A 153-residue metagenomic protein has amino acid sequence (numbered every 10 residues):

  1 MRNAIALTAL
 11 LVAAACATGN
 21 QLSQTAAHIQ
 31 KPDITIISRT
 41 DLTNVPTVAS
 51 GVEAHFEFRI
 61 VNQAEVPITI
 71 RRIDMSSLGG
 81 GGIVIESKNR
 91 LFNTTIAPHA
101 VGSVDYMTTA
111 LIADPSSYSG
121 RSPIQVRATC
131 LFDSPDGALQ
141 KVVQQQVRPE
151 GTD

Functional and structural regions predicted by a protein language model:
M1-G19: Sec-dependent bacterial lipoprotein signal peptides
A15-D33: Bacterial Sec signal peptide processing site at the extreme N-terminus
D41, S50-E57, D105, I124-Q125: Short, solvent-exposed loop/turn segments enriched in Ser/Thr/Gly
I60-A64: Asparagine-centered strand-capping/turn motif at beta-strand->loop junctions
V66-D74, E86: Short, hydrophobic/aromatic beta-strand segments
S76-K88: Short aromatic-acidic-glycine turn motif
S87-V126: Short, solvent-exposed, Trp/other aromatic-anchored flexible loops in extracytoplasmic proteins
I112-D153: Terminal connector regions
